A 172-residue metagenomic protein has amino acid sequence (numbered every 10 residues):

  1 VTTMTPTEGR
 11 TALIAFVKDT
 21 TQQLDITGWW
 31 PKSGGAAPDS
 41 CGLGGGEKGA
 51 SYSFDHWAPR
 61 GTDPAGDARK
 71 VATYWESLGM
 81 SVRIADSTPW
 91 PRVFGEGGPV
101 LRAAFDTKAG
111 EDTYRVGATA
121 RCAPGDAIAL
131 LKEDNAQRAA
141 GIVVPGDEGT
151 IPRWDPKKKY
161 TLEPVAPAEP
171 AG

Functional and structural regions predicted by a protein language model:
V1-D19, A85-G172: An acidic-aromatic pocket/loop used at catalytic or ligand-binding sites
V1-E8, D39-T73: Terminal, regulation- and interaction-focused segments at domain boundaries
E8-S53, A168-A171: Compositionally biased P/S/T/G-rich terminal and signal peptide-adjacent segments that lie outside catalytic cores
A15-L24, T62-R83: Amphipathic alpha-helical segments
T27-G28, D55, T73, T88 (+1 more regions): Short, low-complexity intrinsically disordered segments
G28-G34, E47-T62, R102-G117: Short, Lys/Arg-enriched charge-dense amphipathic segments
G28-S33, M80-T88: Surface-exposed patches in mature extracellular/periplasmic domains of secreted proteins
D39, E76-S81, G97-A104: Short small/polar-residue motifs
